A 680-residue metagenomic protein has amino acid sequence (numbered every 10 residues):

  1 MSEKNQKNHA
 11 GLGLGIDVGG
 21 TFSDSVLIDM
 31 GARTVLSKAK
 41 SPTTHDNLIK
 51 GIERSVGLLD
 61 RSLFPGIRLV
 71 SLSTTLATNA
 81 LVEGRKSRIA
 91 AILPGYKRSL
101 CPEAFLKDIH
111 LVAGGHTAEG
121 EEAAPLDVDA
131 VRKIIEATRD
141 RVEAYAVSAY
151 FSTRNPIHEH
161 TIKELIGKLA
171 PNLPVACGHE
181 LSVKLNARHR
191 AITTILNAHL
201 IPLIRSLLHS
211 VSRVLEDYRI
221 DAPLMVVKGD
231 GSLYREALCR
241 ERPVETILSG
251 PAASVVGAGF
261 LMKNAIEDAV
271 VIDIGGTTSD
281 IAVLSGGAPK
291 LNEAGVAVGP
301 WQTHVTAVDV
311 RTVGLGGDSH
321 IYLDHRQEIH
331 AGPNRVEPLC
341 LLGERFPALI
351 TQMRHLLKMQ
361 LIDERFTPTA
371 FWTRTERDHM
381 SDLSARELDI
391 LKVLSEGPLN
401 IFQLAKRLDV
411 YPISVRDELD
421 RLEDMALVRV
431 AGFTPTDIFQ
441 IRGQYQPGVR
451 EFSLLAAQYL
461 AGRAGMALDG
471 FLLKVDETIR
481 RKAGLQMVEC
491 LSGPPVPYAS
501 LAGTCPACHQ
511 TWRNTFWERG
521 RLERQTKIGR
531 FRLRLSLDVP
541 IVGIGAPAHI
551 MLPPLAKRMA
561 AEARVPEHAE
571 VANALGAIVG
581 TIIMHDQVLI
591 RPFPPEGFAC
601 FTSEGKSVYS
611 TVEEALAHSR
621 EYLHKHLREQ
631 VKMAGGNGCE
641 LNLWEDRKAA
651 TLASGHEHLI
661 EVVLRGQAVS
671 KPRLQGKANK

Functional and structural regions predicted by a protein language model:
S2-K680: N-terminally biased helix-coil "hinge/interface" segments that flank
